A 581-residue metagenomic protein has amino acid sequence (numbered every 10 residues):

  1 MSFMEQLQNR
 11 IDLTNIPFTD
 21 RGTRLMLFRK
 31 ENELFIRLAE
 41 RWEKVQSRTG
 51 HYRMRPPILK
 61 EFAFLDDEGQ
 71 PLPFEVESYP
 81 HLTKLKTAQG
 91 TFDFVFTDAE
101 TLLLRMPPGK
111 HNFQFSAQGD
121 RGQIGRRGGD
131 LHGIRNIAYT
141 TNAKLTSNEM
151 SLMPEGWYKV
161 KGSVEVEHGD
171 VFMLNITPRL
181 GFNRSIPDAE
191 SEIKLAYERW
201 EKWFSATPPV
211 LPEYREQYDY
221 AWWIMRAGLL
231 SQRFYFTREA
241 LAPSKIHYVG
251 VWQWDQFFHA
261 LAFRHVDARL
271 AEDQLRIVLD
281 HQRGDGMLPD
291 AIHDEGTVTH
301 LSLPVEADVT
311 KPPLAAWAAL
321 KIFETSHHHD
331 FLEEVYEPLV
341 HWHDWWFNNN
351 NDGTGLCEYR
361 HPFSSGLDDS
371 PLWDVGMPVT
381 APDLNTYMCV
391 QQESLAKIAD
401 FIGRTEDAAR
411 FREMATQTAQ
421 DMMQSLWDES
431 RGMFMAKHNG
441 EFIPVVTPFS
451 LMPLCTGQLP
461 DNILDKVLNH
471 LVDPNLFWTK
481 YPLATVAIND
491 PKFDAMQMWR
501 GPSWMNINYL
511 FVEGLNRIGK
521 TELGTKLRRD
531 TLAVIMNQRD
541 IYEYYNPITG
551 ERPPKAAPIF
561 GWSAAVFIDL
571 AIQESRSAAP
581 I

Functional and structural regions predicted by a protein language model:
M1-E213, I246, W254, V266 (+4 more regions): Terminal accessory carbohydrate-recognition/targeting modules of carbohydrate-active enzymes
T101, T310-P312, S450: Extracellular structured ligand-interaction cores
D188-R199, E213-Y220, D267-D280, H328-F347 (+3 more regions): Extended, well-ordered alpha-helical scaffold segments
L211-G250, V278-L279, G284-V305, N351-T380 (+2 more regions): Extended glycan-interaction surfaces of carbohydrate-active proteins
V249-H361, P382-N385, P502-G524, R528 (+1 more regions): Aromatic-rich carbohydrate-recognition surfaces in CAZymes
